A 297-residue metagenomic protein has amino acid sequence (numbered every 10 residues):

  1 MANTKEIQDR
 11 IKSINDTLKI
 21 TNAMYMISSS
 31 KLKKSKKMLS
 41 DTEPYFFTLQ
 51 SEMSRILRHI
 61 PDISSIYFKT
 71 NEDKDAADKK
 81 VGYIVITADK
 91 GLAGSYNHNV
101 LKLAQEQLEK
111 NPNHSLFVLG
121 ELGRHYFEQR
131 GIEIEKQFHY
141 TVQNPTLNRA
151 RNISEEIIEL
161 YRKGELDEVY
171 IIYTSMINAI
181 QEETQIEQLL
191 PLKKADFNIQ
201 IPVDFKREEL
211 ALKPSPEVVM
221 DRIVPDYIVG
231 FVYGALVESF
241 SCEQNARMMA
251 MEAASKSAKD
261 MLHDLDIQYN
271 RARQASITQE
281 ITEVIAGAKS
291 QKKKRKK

Functional and structural regions predicted by a protein language model:
M1-K297: C-terminal beta-strand-loop-alpha-helix "lid" module of Rossmann-like NAD(P)-dependent dehydrogenases
